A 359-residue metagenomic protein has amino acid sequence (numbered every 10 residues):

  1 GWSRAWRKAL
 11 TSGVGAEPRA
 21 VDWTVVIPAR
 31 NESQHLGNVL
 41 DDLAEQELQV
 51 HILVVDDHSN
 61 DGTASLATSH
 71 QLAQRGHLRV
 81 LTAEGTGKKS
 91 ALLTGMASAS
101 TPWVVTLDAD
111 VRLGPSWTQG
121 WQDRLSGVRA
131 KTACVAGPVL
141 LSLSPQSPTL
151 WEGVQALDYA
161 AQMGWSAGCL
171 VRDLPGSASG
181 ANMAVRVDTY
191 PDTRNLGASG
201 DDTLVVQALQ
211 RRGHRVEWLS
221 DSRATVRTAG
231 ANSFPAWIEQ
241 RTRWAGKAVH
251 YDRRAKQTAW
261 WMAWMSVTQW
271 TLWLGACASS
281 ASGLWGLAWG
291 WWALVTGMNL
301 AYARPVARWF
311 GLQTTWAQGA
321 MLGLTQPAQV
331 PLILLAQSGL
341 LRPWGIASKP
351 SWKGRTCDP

Functional and structural regions predicted by a protein language model:
W6, V80, E84-G85, K89-A91 (+8 more regions): Long helical/loop segments within the catalytic core of UDP-sugar-dependent glycosyltransferases, especially the large
E17, S266-A347: Membrane-embedded multi-pass helical conduit in multi-pass membrane proteins, especially envelope-biosynthetic
E32, D42, D56-L66, E84-T86 (+1 more regions): A conserved acidic beta->alpha catalytic loop
D41-V50: Short, acidic, metal-binding catalytic loop of nucleotide-sugar glycosyltransferases
H51-L53, A64-S98: Conserved donor nucleotide-binding strand/loop of the catalytic core
G62, A109-R124: Acidic donor-binding/catalytic loop of UDP-sugar-dependent glycosyltransferases, especially processive GT2
V104: Short aromatic/hydrophobic "clamp" motif used to bind/position activated sugar donors
L125, C134-A161, R194-A259, C357: Catalytic donor/gating beta->alpha subdomain of glycosyltransferases that bind UDP-sugars
